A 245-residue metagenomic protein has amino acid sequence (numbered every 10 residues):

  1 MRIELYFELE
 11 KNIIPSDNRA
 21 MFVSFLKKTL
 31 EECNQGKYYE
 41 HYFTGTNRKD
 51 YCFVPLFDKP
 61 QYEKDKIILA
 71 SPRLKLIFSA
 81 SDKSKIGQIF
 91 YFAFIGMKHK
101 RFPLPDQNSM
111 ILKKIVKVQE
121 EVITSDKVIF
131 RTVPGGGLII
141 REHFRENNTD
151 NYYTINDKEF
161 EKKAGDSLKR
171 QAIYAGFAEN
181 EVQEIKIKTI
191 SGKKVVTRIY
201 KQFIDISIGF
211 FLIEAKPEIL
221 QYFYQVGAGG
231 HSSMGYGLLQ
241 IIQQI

Functional and structural regions predicted by a protein language model:
M1-I245: RNA-interacting cores
